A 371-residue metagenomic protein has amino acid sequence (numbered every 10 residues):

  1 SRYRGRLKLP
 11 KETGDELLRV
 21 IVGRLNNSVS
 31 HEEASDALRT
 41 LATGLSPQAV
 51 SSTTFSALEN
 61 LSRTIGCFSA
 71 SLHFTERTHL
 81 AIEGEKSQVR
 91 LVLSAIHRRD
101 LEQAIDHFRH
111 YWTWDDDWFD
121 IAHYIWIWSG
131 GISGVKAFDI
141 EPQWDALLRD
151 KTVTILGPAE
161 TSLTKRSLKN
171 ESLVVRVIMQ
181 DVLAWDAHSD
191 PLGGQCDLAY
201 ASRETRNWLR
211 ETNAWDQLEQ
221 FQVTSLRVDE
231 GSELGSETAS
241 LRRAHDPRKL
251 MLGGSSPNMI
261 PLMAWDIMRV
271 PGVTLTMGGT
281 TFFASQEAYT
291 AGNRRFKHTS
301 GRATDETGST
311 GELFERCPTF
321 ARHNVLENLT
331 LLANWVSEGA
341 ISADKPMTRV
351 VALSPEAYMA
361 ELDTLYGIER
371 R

Functional and structural regions predicted by a protein language model:
S1-R371: Metal-ion/cofactor- or nucleotide/acyl-coenzyme-handling active-site neighborhoods
